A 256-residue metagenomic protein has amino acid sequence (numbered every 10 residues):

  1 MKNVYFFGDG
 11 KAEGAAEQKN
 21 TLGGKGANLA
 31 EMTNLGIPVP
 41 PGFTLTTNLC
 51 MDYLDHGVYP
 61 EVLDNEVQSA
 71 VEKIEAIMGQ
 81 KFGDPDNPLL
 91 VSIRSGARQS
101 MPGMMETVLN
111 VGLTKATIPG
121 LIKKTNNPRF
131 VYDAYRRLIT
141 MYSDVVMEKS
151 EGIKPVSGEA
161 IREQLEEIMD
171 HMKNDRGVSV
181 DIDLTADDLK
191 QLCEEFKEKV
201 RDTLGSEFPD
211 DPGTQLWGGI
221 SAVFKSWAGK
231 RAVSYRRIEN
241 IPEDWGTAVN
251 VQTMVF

Functional and structural regions predicted by a protein language model:
M1-F256: Nucleotide/phosphate-binding sheet-loop regions of phosphoryl- and nucleotidyl-transfer enzymes
